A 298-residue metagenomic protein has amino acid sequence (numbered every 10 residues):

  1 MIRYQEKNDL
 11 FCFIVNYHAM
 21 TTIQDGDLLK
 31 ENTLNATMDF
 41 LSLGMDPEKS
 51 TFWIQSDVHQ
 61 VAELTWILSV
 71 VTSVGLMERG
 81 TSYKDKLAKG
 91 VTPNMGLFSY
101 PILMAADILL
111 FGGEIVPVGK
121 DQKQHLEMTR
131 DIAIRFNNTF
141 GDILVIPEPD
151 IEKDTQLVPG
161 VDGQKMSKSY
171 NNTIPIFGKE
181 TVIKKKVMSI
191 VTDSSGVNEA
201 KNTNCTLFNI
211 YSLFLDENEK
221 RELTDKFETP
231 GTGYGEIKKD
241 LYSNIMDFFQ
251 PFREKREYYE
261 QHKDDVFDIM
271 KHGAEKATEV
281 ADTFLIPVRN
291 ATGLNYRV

Functional and structural regions predicted by a protein language model:
M1-A106: N-terminal Rossmann-like or analogous alpha/beta NTP/dinucleotide-binding catalytic cores that position adenine
K7-N8, V74-E78, L110-P117, L215-L223 (+1 more regions): Short helix-capping/linker segments at secondary-structure and domain boundaries
I14-H18, L109-E114, K255-E260: A short small-residue
G26, I115-G119, I143: Short, polar/flexible loop-turn hinges at active-site or ligand-entry regions and domain interfaces
D85-F136: Internal, conserved structured core segments that host functional sites
Q124, R130-V298: Conserved nucleotide- and phosphate/pyrophosphate-binding catalytic cores in adenylate/nucleotidyl-handling enzymes
